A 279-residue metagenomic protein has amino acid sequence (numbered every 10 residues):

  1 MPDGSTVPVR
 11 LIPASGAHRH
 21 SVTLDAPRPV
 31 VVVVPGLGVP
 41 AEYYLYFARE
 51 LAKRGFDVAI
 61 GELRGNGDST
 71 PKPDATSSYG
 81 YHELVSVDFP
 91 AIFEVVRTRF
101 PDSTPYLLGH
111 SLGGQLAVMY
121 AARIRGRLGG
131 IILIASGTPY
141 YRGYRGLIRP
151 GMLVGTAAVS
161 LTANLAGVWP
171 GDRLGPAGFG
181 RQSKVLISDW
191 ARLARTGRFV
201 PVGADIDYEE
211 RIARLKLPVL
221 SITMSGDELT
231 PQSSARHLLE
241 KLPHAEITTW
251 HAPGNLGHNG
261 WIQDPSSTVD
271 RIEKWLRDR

Functional and structural regions predicted by a protein language model:
M1-T23: N-terminal cap/lid segment of alpha/beta-hydrolase-fold proteins
R28, G36-V39: Active-site glycine-rich loops that stabilize anionic/oxyanionic intermediates across multiple enzyme folds
A41-D74: Conserved alpha/beta-hydrolase
S78-T98: Alpha/beta-hydrolase active-site loop
L108-R198: Alpha/beta-hydrolase-fold enzymes
L215, S221-T223: Short beta-strand/loop motif that positions the catalytic acidic residue of the alpha/beta-hydrolase fold
P231-K241: Short alpha-helix in the alpha/beta-hydrolase fold that links the catalytic acid
E246-R279: Catalytic active-site module of serine/aspartate enzymes centered on a nucleophile-bearing elbow/loop
